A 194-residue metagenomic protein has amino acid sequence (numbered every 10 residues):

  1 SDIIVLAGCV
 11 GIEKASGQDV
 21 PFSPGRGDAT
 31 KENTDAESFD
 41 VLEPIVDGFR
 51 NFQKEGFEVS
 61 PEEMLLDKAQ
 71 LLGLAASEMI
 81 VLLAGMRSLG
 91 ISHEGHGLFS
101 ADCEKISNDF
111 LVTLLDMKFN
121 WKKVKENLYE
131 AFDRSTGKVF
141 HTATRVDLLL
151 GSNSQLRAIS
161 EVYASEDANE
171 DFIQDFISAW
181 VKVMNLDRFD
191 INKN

Functional and structural regions predicted by a protein language model:
S1-N194: Long, well-ordered alpha/beta core segments of mature domains
